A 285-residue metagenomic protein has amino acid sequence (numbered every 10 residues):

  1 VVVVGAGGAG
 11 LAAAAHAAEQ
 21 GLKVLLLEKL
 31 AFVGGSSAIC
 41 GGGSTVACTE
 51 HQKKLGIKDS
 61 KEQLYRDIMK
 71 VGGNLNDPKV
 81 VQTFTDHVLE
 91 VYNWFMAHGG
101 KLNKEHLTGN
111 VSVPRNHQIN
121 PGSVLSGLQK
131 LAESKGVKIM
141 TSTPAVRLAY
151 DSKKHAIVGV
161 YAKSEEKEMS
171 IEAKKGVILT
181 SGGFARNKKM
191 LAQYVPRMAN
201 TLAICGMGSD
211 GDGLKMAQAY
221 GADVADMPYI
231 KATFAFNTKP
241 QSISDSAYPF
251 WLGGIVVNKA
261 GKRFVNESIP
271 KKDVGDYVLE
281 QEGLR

Functional and structural regions predicted by a protein language model:
V1-A9, L25: Beta1/beta-strand and adjacent pyrophosphate-binding region of the FAD-binding site in flavoprotein oxidoreductases
A6, C48, S181-G182: Glycine-rich, N-terminal phosphate-binding loop of Rossmann-like dinucleotide-binding domains
G7, A31, P249-W251: Short, small/polar residue-rich loop motifs at catalytic or cofactor-binding pockets
A17: Aromatic pocket-lining residues of Rossmann-like dinucleotide-binding sites
K23, K29-K138, S142, R147 (+4 more regions): Conserved N-terminal/central alpha/beta ligand/cofactor-binding core
Q118-K175, L214, Q218-Y220: Helical element adjacent to the flavin cofactor pocket in flavoenzyme catalytic cores
S164-E168, E172-N237, I243: Glycine-rich loop(s) and the adjacent beta-strand/alpha-helix scaffold that form part
D210, L214-M216, D223-R285: An anion/pyrophosphate-binding glycine-rich loop and adjacent beta-alpha core in soluble alpha-beta enzymes
